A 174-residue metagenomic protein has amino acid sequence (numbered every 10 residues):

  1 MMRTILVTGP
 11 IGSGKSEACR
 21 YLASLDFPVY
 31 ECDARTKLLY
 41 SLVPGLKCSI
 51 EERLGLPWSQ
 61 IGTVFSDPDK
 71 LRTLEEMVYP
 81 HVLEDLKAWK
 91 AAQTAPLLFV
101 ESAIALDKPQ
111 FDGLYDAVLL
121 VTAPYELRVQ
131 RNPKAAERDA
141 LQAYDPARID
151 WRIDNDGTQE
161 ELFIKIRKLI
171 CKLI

Functional and structural regions predicted by a protein language model:
V7: Hydrophobic anchor at the beta1->P-loop junction of P-loop NTPases
P10, L22: P-loop (Walker A) phosphate-binding loop of NTP-binding proteins
S13: ATP-binding Walker
S16: Walker A/P-loop
A23-C32, P44-G45: Post-Walker A helix-loop "phosphate-sensing" segment adjacent to the P-loop in P-loop NTPases
A34-A95: ATP-dependent small-molecule kinase phosphotransfer cores that center on conserved nucleotide phosphate-binding segments
L86, T94, D107-L114, V121 (+2 more regions): Small-molecule kinase domains that catalyze NTP-dependent phosphoryl transfer to phosphate-bearing small molecules
